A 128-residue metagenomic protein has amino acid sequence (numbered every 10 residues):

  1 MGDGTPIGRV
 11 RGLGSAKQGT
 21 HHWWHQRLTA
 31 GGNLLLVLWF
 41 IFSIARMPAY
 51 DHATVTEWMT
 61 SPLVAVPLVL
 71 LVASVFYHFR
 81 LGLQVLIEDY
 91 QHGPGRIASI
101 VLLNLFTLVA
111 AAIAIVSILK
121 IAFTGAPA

Functional and structural regions predicted by a protein language model:
M1-A128: Membrane-embedded alpha-helical bundles that constitute the cytochrome b-like, heme-associated redox core of multi-pass
